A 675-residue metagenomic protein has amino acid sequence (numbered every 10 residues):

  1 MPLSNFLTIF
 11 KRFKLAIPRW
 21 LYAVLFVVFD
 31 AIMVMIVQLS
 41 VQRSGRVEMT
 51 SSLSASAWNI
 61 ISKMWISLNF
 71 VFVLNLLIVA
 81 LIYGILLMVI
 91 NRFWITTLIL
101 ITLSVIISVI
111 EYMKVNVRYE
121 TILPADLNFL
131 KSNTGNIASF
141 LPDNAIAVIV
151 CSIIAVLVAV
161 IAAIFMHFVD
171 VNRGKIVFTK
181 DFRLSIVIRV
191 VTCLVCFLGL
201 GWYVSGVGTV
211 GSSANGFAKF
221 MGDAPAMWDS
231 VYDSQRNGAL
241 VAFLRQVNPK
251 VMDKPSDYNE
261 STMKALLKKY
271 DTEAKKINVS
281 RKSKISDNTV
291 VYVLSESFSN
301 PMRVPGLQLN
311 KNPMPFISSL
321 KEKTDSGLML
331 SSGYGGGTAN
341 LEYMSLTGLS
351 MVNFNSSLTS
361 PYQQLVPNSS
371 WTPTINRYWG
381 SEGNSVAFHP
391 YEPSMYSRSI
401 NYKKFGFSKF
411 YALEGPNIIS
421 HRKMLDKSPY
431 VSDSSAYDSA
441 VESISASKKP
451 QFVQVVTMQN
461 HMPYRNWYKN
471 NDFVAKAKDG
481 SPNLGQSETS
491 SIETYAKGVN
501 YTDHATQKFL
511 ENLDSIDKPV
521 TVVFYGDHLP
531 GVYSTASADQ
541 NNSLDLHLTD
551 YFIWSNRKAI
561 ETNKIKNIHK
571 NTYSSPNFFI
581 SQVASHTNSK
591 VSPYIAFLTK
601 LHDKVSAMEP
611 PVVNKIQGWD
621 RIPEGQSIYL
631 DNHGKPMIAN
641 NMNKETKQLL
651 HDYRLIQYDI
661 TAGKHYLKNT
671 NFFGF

Functional and structural regions predicted by a protein language model:
P2-S230: Transmembrane and membrane-interface helices of multi-pass, inner-membrane envelope-modifying transferases
W65, I285-D287, I516-K518: Short hydrophobic "helix-edge" motifs at membrane interfaces and signal-peptide entry regions
L87, S108, V241-Q246, S581: Short, hydrophobic/amphipathic alpha-helical patches that form generic packing surfaces within helical domains
P124, V231-Q235, A239, S332-G336: Membrane-interface micro-motifs in multi-pass membrane enzymes
L127-L130, N237-L240, E260, M314 (+2 more regions): Alpha-helix initiation and N-capping motif
V204-Y292: Membrane-interface segments at or immediately adjacent to transmembrane helices that form the boundary between
I277-R281, S295, N300-F675: Solvent-exposed soluble domains appended to multi-pass membrane proteins
